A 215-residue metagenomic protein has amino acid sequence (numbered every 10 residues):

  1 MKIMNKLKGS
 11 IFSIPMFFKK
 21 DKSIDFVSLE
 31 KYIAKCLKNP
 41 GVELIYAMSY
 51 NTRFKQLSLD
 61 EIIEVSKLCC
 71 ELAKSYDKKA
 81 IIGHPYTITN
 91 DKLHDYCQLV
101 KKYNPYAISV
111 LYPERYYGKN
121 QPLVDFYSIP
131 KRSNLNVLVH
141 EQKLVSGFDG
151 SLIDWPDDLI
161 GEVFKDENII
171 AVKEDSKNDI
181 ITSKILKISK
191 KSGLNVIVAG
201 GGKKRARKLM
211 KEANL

Functional and structural regions predicted by a protein language model:
K2-D154, I160: Active-site beta->alpha loop and helix N-cap motifs at the rims of alpha/beta catalytic domains
L135, E141-L215: Catalytic alpha/beta core domains of metabolic enzymes, predominantly
